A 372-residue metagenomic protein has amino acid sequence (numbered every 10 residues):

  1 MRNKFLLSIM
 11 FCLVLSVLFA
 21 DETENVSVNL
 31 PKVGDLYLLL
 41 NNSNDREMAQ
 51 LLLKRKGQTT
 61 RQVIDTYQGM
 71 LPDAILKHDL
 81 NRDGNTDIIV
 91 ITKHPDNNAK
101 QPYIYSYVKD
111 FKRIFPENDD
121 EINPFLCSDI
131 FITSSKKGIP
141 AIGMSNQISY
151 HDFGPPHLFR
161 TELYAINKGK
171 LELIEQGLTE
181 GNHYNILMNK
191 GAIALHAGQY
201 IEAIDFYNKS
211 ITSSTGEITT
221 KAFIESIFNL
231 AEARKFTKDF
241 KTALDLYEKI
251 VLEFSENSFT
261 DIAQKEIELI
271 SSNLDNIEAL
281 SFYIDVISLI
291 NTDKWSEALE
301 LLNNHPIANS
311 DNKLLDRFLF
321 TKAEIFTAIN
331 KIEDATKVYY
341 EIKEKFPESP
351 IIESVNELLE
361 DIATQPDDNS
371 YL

Functional and structural regions predicted by a protein language model:
M1-K4: Positively charged n-region of N-terminal signal peptides that target proteins for export
L6-S8, F326: Short amphipathic alpha-helical "recognition" segments used for binding
S8-S16: Bacterial N-terminal signal peptides
A20-I277, S281-I284, S288, T292 (+2 more regions): Beta-propeller-forming repeat regions
I224, F228-A231, K235, I307-F346: Ankyrin-repeat and related helical/solenoid repeat scaffolds used for protein-protein interactions
A298-H305: Amphipathic alpha-helices of TPR/Sel1-like and other helical repeat/solenoid scaffolds
